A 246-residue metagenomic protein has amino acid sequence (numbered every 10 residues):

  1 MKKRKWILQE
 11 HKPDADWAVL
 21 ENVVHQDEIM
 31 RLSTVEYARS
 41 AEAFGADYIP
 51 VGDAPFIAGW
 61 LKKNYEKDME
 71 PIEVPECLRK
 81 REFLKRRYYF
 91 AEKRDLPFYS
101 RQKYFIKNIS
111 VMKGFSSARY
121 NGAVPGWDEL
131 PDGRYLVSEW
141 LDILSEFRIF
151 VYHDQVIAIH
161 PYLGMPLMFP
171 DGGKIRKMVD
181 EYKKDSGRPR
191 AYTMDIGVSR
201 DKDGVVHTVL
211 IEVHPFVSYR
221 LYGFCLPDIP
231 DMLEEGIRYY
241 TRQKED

Functional and structural regions predicted by a protein language model:
M1-S186: Active-site nucleotide/adenylate-binding loops and adjacent lid/helix of ATP-dependent enzymes
G52, M194, I211: Active-site flanking residues adjacent to catalytic metal/cofactor-binding acidic residues
F147, P189-D201: A short glycine-rich, hydrophobically flanked beta-strand micro-motif that places a catalytic Asp/Glu for divalent metal
D171, D195, C225-D228: Poly-acidic low-complexity segments
G187, R200-D246: C-terminal active-site "lid" helix and adjoining low-complexity regulatory extension at the edge of ATP-using catalytic
